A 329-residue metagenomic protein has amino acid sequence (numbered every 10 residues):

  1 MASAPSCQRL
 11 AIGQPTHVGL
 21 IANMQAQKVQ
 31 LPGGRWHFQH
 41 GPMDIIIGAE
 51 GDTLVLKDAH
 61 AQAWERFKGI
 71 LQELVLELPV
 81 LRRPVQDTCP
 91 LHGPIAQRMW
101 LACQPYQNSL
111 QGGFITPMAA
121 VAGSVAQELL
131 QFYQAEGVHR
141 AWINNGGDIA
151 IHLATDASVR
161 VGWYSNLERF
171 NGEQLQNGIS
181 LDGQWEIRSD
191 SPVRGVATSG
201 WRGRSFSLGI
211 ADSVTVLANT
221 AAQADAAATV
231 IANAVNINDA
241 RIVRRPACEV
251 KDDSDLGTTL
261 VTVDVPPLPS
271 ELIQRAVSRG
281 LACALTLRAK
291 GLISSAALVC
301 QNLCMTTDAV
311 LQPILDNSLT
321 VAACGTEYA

Functional and structural regions predicted by a protein language model:
A2-Q25, T53-N144, D148-I149, N219-T307 (+1 more regions): Alpha/propeptide regions of enzymes that mature by internal proteolysis
A26-Q39: Acidic, low-complexity proline/glycine-rich segments
G33-R35, D44, R140, S158: A generic structural signal for beta-strand entry/edge sites
G34-R35, G203, A284: Generic recognition of flexible, low-complexity loop/linker segments
Q39-G41, G209, A289-L292: A structural signal for short secondary-structure junctions
H40-T53: Generic N-terminal amphipathic, Lys/Arg-enriched alpha-helix
I115-A218, Q223-A224: Glycine-rich anion/phosphate-binding loop at the beta-strand->alpha-helix junction
